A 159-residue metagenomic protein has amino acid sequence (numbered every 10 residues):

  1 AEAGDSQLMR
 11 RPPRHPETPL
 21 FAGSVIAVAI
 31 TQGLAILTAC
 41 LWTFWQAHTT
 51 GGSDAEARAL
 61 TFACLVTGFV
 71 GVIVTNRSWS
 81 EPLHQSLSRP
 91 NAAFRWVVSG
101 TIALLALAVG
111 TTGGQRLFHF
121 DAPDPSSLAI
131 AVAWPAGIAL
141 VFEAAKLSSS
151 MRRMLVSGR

Functional and structural regions predicted by a protein language model:
A1-R159: C-terminal transmembrane helices and immediately adjacent loops/tails of multi-pass membrane transport proteins
